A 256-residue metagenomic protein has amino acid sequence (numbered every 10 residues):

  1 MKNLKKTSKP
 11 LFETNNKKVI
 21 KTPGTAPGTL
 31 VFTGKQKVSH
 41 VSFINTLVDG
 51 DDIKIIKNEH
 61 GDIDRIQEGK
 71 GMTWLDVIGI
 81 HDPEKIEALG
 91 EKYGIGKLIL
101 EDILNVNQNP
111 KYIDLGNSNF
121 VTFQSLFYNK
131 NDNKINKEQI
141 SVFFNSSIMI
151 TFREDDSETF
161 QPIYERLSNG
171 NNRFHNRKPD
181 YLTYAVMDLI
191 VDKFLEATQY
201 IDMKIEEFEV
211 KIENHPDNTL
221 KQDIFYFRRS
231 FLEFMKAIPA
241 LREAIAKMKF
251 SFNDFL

Functional and structural regions predicted by a protein language model:
M1-F255: Peripheral, non-transmembrane regulatory/ligand-interaction domains of membrane transport proteins
